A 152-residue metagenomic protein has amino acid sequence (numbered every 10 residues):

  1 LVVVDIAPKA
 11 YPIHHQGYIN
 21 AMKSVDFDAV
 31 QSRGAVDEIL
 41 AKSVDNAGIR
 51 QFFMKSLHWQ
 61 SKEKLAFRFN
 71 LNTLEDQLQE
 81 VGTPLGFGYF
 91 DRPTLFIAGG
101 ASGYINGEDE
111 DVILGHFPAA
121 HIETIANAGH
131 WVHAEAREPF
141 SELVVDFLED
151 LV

Functional and structural regions predicted by a protein language model:
L1-S32: Flexible "cap/lid" loop of the alpha/beta hydrolase fold
D5-I6, G99, N127: Cofactor-binding loop segments of dinucleotide-utilizing enzymes, especially the Rossmann-like FAD- and NAD(P)+-binding
K9-Y11, Y104, A128-W131: Active-site loop signature of alpha/beta-hydrolase-fold enzymes
I13, F27-L85: Conserved alpha/beta-hydrolase catalytic His-Asp/Glu region
H15-I19, D109-I113, R137-F140: Short, glycine/charged-enriched secondary-structure capping and boundary segments
S61-H116, H121-T124: Conserved serine/cysteine hydrolase catalytic core
A120-V152: Catalytic active-site module of serine/aspartate enzymes centered on a nucleophile-bearing elbow/loop
